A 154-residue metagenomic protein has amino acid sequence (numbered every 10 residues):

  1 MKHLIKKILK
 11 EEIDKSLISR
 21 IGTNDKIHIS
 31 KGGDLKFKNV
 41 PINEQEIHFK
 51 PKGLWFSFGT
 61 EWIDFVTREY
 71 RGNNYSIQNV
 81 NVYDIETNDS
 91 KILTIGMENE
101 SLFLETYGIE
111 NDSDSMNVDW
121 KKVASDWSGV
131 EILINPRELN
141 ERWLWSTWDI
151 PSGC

Functional and structural regions predicted by a protein language model:
M1-K15: Protein-protein interaction and targeting regions used for scaffolding, dimerization, and localization
D14-E44, Y70-C154: Active-site and NAD+-binding cores of ADP-ribose-processing enzymes
G33-I63: Short, flexible N-terminal segments of the mature chain
